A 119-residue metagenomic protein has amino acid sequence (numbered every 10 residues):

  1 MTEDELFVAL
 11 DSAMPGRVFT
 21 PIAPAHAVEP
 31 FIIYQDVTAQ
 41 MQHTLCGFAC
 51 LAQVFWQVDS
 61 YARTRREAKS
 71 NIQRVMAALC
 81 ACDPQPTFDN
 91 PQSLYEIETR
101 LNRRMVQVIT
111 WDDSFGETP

Functional and structural regions predicted by a protein language model:
M1-F48, R66-R74, T118-P119: Small/polar-rich, solvent-exposed N-terminal microdomains that initiate assembly or binding
D11, L51, I97-E98: A general, composition-driven signal for non-globular sequence regions
C46, C50, C80-C82: Generic recognition of cysteine residues
C50-R63, A68, N102-D113: Oligomerization/assembly interface segments of phage tail-like spikes and tubes
S60-D83: Mid-chain, well-packed structural core segment of small domains
A77-P119: Acidic-leaning, charged glycine-interspersed low-complexity segments
